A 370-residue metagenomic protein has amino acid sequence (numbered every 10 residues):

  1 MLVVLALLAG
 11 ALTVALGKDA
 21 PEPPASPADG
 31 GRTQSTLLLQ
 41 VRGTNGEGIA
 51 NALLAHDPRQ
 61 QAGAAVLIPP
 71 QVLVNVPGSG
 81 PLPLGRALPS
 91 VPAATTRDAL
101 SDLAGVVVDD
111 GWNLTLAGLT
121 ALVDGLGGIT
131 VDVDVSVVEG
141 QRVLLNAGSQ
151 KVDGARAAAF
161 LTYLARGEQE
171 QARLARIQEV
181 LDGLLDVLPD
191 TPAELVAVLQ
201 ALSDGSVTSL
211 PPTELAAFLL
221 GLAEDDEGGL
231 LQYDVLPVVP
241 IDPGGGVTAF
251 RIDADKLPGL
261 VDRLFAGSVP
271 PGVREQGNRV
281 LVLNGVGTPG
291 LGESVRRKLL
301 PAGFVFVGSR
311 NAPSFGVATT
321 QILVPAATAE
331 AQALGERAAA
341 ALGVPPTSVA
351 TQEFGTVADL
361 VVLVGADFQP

Functional and structural regions predicted by a protein language model:
M1-P370: Non-catalytic, solvent-exposed segments at the cell envelope interface
